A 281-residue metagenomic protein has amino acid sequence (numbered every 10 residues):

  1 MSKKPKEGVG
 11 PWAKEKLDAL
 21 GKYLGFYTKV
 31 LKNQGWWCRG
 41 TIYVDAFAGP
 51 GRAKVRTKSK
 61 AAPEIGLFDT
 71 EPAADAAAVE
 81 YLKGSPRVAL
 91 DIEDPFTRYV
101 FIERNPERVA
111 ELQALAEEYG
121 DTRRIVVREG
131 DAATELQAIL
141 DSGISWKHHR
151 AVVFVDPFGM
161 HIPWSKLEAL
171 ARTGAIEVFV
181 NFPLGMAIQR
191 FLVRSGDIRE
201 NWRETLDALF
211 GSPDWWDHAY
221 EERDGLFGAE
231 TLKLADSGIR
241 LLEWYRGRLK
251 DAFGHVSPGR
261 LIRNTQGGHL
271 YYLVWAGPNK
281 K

Functional and structural regions predicted by a protein language model:
M1-K281: Class I S-adenosyl-L-methionine-dependent methyltransferase catalytic core
